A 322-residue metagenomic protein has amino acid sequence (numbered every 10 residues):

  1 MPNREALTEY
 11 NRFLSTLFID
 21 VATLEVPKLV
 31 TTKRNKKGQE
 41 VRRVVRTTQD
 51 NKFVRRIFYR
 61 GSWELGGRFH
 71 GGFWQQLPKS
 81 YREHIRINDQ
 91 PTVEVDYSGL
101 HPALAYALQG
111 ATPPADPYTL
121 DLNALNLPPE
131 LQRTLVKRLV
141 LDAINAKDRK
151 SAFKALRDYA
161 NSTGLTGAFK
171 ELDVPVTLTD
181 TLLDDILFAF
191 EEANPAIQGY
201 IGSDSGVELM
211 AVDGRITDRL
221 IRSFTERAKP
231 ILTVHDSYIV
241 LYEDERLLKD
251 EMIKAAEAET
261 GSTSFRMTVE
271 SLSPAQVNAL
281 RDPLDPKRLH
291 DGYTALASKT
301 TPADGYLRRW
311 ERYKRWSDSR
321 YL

Functional and structural regions predicted by a protein language model:
M1-E83, Q90, T263-L322: Non-catalytic nucleic-acid-binding interfaces of large nucleic-acid enzymes and RNP effectors
E64, G71-G202: Helical catalytic core of nucleic-acid polymerases
D96-Y97, V140, P230-L241: Catalytic palm active-site di-aspartate
A115-N126, H235, T263-L272: A generic structural motif
Q198-I216: Adenine-nucleotide phosphate-binding core of ATP-dependent small-molecule kinases
R215-V234: Active-site palm subdomain of RNA-directed nucleic acid polymerases
I239-M252: Catalytic palm subdomain of template-directed nucleic-acid polymerases, centered on the conserved carboxylate motif
A255-T263: A common structural junction motif
